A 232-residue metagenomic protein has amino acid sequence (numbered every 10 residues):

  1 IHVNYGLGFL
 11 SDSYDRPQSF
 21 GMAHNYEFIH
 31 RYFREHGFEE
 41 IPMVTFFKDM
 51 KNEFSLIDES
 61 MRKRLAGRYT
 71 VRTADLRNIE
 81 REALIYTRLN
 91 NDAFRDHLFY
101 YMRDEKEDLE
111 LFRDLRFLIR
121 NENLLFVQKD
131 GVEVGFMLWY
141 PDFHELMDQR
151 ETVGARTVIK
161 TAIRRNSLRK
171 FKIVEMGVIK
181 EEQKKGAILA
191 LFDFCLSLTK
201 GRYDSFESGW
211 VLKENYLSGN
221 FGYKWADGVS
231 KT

Functional and structural regions predicted by a protein language model:
I1, P17-F20, K170-F171, T199-L212: Conserved GNAT acetyl-CoA-binding A-motif
I1-T70, T232: Acyl-donor-binding surface of acyltransferase catalytic domains
V3-Y5, E133-G135, D142-M147, E182-Q183 (+1 more regions): Flexible loop/turn segments at secondary-structure boundaries
F47, F126-Q128, L138, E207-W210: Short beta-strand segments
T73-G177: A conserved beta-strand-loop-helix scaffold within acyl/acetyltransferase catalytic domains
A155-T157, K170-V178, Q183-S197: Conserved acetyl-CoA-binding loop-helix of GNAT-fold acetyltransferases
L189-T232: C-terminal amphipathic "assembly/sorting" segment characterized by alternating charged and hydrophobic residues
